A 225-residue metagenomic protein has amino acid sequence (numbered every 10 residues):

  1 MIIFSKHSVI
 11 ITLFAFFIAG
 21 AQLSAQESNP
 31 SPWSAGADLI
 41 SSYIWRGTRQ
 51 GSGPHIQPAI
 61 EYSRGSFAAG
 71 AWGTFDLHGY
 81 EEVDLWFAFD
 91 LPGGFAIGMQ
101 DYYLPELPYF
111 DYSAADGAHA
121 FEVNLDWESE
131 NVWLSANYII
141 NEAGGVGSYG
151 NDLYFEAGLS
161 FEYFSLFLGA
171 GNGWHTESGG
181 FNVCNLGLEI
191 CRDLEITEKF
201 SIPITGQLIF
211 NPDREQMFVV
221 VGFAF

Functional and structural regions predicted by a protein language model:
M1-P32: Cleavable N-terminal export/targeting peptides
Q26-L77, N137-I139: Short glycine/proline- and aromatic-enriched beta-strand/turn motifs that initiate or cap beta-hairpins
W33, S66-A71, G93-G98, S129-A136 (+2 more regions): Repeated loop/turn-to-beta-strand initiation elements of outer-membrane beta-barrel proteins
A37, F87, I190: Conserved, mostly hydrophobic/aromatic
W45-G53, W72-V83, F110-H119, I139-L153 (+2 more regions): Solvent-exposed loop/turn segments connecting transmembrane beta-strands in outer-membrane beta-barrel proteins
F67-P92, A96-S113: Surface-exposed loop and membrane-interface regions of Gram-negative outer-membrane beta-barrel proteins
F161, L188-I190, R214-F225: Outer-membrane beta-barrel "beta-signal"
S165-I196: Outer membrane beta-barrel transmembrane domains
